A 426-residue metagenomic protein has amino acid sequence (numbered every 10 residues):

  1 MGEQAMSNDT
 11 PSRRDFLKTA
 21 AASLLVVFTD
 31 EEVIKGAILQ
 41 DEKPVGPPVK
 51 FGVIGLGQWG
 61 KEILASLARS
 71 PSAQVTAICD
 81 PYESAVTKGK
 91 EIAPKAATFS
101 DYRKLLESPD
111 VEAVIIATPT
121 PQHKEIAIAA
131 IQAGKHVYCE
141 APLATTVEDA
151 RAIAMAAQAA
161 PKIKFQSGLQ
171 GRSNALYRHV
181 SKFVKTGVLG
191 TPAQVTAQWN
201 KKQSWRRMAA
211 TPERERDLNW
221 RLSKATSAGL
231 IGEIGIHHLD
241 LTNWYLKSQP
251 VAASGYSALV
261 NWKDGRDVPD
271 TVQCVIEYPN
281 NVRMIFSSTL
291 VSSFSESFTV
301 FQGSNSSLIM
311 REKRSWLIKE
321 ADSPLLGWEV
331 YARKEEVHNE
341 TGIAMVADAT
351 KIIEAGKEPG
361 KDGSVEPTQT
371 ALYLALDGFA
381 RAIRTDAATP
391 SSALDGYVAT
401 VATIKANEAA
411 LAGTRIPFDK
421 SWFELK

Functional and structural regions predicted by a protein language model:
M1-A5: Short, Lys/Arg-enriched N-terminal segments with co-localized hydrophobic residues within the first ~10-30 amino acids
M6-L24: N-terminal secretory signal peptides and thylakoid transit peptides that target proteins across membranes
A20-A93, L376: N-terminal Rossmann-like dinucleotide-binding module
G55-W59, A159-Q166, G171-R266, F298-V300 (+1 more regions): Predominantly a Rossmann-like dinucleotide-binding segment in NAD(P)-dependent oxidoreductases
A97-D101: Conserved SAM-binding strand-loop segment of SAM-dependent methyltransferases
A113, P119-T120, K124-R172, G187 (+1 more regions): Beta-strand-loop-alpha-helix segment that lines the small-molecule cofactor/substrate pocket of alpha/beta enzymes
P212-N219, L230, L241-Y245, A252 (+7 more regions): C-terminal glycine/acidic-rich active-site capping loop/insertion
Y397, T414-K426: C-terminal lid/capping helical subdomain adjacent to the catalytic/cofactor pocket in oxidative enzymes
